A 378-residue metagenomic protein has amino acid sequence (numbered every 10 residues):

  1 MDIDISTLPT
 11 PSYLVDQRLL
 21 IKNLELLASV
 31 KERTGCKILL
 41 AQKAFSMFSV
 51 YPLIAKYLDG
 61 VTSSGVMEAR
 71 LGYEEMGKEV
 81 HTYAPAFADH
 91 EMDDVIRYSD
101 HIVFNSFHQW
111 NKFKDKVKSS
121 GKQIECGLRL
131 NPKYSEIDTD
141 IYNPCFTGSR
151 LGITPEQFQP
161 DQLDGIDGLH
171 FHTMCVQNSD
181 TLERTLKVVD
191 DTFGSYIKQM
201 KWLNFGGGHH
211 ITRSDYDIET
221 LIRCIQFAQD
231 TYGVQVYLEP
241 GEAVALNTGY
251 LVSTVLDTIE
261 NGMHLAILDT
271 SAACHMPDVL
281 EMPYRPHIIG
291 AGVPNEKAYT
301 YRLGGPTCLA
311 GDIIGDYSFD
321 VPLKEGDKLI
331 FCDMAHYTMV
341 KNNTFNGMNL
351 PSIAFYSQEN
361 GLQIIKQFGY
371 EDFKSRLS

Functional and structural regions predicted by a protein language model:
D2-G77, Y83-F87, S271, F319-E325 (+2 more regions): N-terminal capping/small domains of soluble enzymes
D2-L8, D167-H172, G206: A short small-residue
C36-W202, Y216, C224: Active-site-proximal beta-alpha core segment in soluble small-molecule metabolic enzymes
Y51, I137-D140, S179-T181, R213-Y216 (+4 more regions): Short, well-ordered secondary-structure micro-motifs
L130-Y134, T173-Q177, H209, E242-V244 (+2 more regions): Glycine-rich beta-alpha junction loops
L186-L246: Acidic, glycine-rich loop-and-beta core segments that form the ion-binding/anion-interacting portion of active sites
C224, Q235, P240-S378: Charged (often Lys/Glu-rich) extended helix/loop segments that serve as interaction or gating elements
